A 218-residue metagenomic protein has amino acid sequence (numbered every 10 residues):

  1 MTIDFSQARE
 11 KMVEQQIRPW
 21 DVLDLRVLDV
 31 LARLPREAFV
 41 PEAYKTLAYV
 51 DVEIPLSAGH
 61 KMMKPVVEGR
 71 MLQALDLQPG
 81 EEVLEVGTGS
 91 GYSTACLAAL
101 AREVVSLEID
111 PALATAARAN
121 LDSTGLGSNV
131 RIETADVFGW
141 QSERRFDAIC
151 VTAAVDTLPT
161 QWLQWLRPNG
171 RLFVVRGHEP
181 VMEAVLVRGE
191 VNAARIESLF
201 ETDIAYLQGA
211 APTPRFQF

Functional and structural regions predicted by a protein language model:
M1-L84, Y92-A95, L100, L113-T124 (+1 more regions): Class I SAM-dependent transferase core
D76-I196: Conserved nucleotide-cofactor-binding alpha/beta core module
